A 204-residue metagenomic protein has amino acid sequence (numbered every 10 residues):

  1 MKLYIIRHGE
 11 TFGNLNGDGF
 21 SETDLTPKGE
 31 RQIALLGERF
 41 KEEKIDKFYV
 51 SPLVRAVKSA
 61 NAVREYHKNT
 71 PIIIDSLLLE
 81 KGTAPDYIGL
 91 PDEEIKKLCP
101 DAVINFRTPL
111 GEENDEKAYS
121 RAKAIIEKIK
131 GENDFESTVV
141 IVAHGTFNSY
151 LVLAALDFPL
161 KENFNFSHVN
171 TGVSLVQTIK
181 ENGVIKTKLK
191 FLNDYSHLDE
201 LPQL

Functional and structural regions predicted by a protein language model:
L3, S137-G145: Generic beta-sheet signal
L3-Y4, E10-N61, G111-A122: Loop-to-helix element that buttresses phosphate recognition and phosphoryl-transfer chemistry
G9, G145, Y195: Active-site metal-binding loops of divalent metal-dependent hydrolases
F12-G17, K96-L110: Short, basic/glycine-rich phosphate-binding loops at helix/coil junctions that contact nucleotide phosphates
L35-N105: Phosphate-coordination/substrate-recognition cap region in phosphate-metabolizing enzymes
N69, E80-E93, G131, F135-S137 (+1 more regions): Acidic, low-complexity terminal tails and accessory targeting/binding regions of phosphate-metabolizing enzymes
V103-N133: Internal catalytic-core helix/loop-beta-alpha segment that presents or stabilizes conserved functional determinants
G145-S149, G172: GST superfamily/GST-like fold recognition
